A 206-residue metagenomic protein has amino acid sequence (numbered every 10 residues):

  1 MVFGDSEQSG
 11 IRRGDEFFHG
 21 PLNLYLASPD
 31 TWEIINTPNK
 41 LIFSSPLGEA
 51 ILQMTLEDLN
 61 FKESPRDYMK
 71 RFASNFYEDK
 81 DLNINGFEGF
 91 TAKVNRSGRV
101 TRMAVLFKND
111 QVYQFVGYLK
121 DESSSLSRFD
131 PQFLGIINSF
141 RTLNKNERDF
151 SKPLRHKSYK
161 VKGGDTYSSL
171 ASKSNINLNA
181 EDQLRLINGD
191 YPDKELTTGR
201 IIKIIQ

Functional and structural regions predicted by a protein language model:
D5-T37: N-terminal "mature-domain start" segment
I11-F17, K40-L41, I84-K93: Short, hydrophobic/aromatic-rich segments at coil-to-beta transitions
Y25-K70, R96: Secretory pathway targeting signatures of secreted, lumenal, and periplasmic proteins
W32, G117-R155: Surface-exposed amphipathic alpha-helical segments
Q53-L56, Q111-E122: Short, well-ordered beta-strand elements
M69-Q114: Signature of long, low-cysteine stretches enriched in small and polar/charged residues
E147-L178, R200: Primarily a LysM-type cell-wall glycan-binding module
N179-Q206: Extracellular LysM carbohydrate-binding repeats and other cell-envelope/extracellular binding modules
